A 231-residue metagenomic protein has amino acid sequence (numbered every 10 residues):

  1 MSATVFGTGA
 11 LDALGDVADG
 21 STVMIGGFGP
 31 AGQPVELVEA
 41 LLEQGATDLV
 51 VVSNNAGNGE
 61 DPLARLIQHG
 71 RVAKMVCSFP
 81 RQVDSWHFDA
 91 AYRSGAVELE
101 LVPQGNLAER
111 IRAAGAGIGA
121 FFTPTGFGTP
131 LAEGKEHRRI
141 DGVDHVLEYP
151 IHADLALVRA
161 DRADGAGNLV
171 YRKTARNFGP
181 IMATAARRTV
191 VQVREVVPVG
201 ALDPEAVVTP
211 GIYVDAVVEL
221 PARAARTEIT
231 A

Functional and structural regions predicted by a protein language model:
M1-A231: Conserved alpha/beta enzyme-core scaffold
